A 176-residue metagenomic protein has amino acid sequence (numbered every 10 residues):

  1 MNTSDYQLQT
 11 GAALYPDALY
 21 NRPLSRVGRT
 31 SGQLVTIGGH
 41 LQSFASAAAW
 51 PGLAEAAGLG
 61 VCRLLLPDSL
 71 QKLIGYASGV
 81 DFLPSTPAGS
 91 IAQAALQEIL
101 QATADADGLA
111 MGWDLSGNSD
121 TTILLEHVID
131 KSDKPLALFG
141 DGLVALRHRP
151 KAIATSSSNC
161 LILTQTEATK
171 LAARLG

Functional and structural regions predicted by a protein language model:
M1-K134, V144-S158, L163-Q165, A172-G176: Small-residue (G/A/S/T)-rich helix-start motifs and N-terminal tracts that mark the onset
